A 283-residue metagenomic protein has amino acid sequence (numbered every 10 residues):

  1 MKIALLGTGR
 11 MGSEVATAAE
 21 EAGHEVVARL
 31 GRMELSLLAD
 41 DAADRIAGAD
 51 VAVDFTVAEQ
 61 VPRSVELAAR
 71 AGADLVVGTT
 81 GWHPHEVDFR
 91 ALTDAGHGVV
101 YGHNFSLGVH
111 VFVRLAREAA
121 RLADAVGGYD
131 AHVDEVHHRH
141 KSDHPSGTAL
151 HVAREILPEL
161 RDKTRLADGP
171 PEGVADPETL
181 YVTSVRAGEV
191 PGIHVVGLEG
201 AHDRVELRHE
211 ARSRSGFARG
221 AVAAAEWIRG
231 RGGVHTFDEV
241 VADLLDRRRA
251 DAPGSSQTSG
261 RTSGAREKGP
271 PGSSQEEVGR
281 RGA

Functional and structural regions predicted by a protein language model:
K2, L6, R10-I46, G127-D251: C-terminal substrate-binding/catalytic lobe of Rossmann-fold NAD(P)-dependent oxidoreductases
V15, S64, D88-F89, A119 (+2 more regions): Aromatic/hydrophobic pocket-lining residues that form π-stacking "cages" and hydrophobic walls in ligand
E21, R70-G72, D94: Residues at the C-terminal ends
R32-L35, T80-H83, F105: Short, acidic/turn-prone active-site loops that include or flank metal/cofactor- and phosphate-binding residues
A43-V51, F55-G78, P84-F89: Rossmann-fold NAD(P) dinucleotide-binding segment
E66, T79-V100, H110, R114-E118: Rossmann-fold NAD(P)-binding glycine/threonine-rich loop
D74, F89-S106, A123, Y129-V133: Rossmann-fold dehydrogenase core element
R249-G282: Intrinsically disordered, low-complexity terminal tails and inter-domain linkers enriched for S/T/G/P/D/E
